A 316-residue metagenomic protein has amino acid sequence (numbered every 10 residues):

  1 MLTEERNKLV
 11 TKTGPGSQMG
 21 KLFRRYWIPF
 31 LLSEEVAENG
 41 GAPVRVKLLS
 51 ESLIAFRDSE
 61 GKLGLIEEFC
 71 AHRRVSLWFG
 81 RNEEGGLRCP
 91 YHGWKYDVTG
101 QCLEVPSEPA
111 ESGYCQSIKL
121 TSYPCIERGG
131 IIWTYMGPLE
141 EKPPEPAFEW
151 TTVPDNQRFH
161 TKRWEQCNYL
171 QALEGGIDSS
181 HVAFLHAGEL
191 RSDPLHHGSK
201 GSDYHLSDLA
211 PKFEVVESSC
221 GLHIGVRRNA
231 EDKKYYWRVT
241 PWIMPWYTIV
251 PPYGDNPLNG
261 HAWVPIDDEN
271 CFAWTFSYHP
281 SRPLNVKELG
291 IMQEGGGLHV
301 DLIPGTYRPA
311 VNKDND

Functional and structural regions predicted by a protein language model:
M1-M19, C70, A187-S199, A273: Short, charged N-terminal helix-start/capping segments
M1-S52: Zn-dependent metallo-beta-lactamase
M1-T3, K21-R25, R45, I126-I132 (+1 more regions): Short, mixed-charge, low-aromatic patches
E4, Q18-L22, C102-Y114, R282-L289: Short, charge-rich amphipathic segments
L9-T13, S112-Y123, N285-H299: Charged, low-complexity, helix/coiled-coil-prone segments
G20, H92, N312-K313: Generic detector of well-ordered alpha-helical segments enriched in charged/polar residues, highlighting helical
L31-F159, D203, D208, K212 (+2 more regions): Rieske [2Fe-2S] iron-sulfur-binding domain
K62, L139-D316: C-terminal catalytic domain of Rieske-type non-heme iron oxygenases
